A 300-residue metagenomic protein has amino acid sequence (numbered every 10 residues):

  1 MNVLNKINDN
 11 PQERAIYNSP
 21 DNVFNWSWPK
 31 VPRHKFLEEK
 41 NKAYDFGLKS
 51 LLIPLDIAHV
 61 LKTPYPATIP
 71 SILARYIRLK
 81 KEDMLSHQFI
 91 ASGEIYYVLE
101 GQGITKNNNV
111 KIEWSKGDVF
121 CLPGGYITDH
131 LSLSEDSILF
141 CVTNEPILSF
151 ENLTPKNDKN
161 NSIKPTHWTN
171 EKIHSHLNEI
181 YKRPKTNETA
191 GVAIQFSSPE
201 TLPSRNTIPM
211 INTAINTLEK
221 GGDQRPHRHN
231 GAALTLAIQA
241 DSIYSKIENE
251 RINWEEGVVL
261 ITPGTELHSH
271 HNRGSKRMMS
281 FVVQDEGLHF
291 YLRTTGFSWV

Functional and structural regions predicted by a protein language model:
M1-H34, G47, R225, A232-V300: C-terminal functional regions that serve as terminal interaction/effector modules
M1-I69, N152-A214, G296: A short, N-terminal "cap"/entry segment at the start of jelly-roll beta-barrel domains of the cupin/DSBH fold
K6, L133-E179, G274-V300: Double-stranded beta-helix
D9, Y65-A67, D83-I95, K111 (+4 more regions): Short, low-complexity cationic-aromatic patches
L52-P64, I72-I90, S197-T201, N212-H229: Conserved short histidine dyad/triad with adjacent acidic residue
R75-I77, Y96, F140, A214-N216 (+2 more regions): Conserved hydrophobic/aromatic positions in well-ordered beta-strands
L79, N107, E113-E135, F140-E145 (+2 more regions): Conserved metal-binding segment of the jelly-roll/cupin
L79-D118, A232-E256: A short beta-strand-loop-beta hairpin characteristic of the jelly-roll/cupin
